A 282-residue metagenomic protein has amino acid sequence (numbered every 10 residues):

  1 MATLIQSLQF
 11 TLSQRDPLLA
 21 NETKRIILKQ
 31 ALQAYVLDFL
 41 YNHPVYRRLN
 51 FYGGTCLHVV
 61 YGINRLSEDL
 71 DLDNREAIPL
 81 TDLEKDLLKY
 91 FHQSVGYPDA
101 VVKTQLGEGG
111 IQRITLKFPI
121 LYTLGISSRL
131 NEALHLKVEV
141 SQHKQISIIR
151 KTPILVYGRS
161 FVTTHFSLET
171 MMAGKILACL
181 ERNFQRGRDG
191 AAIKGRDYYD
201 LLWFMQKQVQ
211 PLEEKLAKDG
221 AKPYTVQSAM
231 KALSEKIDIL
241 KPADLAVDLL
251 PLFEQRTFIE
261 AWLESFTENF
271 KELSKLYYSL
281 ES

Functional and structural regions predicted by a protein language model:
M1-L32, L37, Y41-L49, V60-I63 (+2 more regions): Structured mid-to-C-terminal alpha-helical surface segments
Y52-T55: Glycine-rich beta-strand-to-loop/alpha-helix junction loops that act as flexible
L57-H58, L72: Active-site micro-motifs of SAM-dependent methyltransferase domains
S67: Anion-coordinating catalytic cores for phosphoryl-, nucleotidyl-, and glycosidic chemistry
L70-E76: A charged helix-plus-loop insertion that forms the helical arch/lid used to bind and gate nucleic-acid substrates
